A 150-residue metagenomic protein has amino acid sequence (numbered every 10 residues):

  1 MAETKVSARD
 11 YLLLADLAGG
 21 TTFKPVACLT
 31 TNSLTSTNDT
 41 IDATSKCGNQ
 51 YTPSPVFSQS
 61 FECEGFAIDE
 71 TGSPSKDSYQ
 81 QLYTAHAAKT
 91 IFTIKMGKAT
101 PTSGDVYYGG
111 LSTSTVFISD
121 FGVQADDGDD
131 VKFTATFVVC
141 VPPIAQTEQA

Functional and structural regions predicted by a protein language model:
M1, L17-A18, T100-G109, E148: Polar, enzyme-active/binding microenvironments
A2-E70, L111-T134: Solvent-exposed edge beta-strands and adjacent loop segments that serve as assembly or binding interfaces
P55, K76-D77, A135-V138: Hydrophobic transmembrane signal anchors and adjacent membrane-proximal interface regions, especially in viral
P74-D77, A145-A150: Short, charged, solvent-exposed linker or helix-capping segments at domain edges/interfaces that act as flexible hinges
P74-S114: Short, acidic/charged, Gly/Pro-enriched secondary-structure junctions
V131-Q146: Short solvent-exposed strand/turn elements
